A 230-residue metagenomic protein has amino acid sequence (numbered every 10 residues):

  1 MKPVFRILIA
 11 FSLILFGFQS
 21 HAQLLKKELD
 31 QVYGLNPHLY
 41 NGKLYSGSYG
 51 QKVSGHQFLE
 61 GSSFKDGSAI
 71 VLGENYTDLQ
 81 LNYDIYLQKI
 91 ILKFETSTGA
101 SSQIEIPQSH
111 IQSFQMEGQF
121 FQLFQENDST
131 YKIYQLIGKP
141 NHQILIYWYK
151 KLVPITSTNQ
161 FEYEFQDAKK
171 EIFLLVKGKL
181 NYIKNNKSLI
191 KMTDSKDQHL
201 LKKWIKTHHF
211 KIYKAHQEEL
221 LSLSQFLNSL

Functional and structural regions predicted by a protein language model:
M1-K26, L223: Bacterial Sec-dependent N-terminal signal peptides
Q19-Y49, V53-S54: Sec-dependent signal peptide cleavage junction
K27, Y33, N185, I212-H216: Intrinsic-disorder/low-complexity, polar/charged segments
N41-K43, V176-L180, K196-L201: Short amphipathic alpha-helical segments, especially helix-boundary/capping motifs
L59-E60, K65-S188: Aromatic-patch recognition
T193-L230: Long, compositionally biased interface segments
